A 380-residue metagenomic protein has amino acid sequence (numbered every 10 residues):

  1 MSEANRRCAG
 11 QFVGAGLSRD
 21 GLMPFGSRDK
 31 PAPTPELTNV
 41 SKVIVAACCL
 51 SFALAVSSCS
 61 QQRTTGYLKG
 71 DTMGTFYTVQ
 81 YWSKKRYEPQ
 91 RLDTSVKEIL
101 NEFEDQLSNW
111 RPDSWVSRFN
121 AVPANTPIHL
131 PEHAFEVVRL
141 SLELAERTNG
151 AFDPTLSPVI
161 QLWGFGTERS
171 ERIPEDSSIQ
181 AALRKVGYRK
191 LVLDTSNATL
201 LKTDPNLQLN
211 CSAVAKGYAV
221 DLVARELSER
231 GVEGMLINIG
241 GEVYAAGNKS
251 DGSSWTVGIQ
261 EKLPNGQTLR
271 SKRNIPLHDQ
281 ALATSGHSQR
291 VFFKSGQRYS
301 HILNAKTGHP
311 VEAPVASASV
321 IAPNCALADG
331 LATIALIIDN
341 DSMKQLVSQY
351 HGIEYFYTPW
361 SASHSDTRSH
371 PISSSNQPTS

Functional and structural regions predicted by a protein language model:
M1-S2, C8-G10, A15-G16, D20 (+2 more regions): Intrinsic, low-complexity polybasic segments
R19, P31-E36, V40: Short, low-complexity intrinsically disordered segments enriched in A/P/G/S/L with frequent Arg, especially at protein
L22, D29-P33, S369, N376: Selective for proline/serine-rich intrinsically disordered segments in cytosolic/nuclear regulatory regions
I44, L54-S380: Mature catalytic core of soluble alpha/beta enzymes
